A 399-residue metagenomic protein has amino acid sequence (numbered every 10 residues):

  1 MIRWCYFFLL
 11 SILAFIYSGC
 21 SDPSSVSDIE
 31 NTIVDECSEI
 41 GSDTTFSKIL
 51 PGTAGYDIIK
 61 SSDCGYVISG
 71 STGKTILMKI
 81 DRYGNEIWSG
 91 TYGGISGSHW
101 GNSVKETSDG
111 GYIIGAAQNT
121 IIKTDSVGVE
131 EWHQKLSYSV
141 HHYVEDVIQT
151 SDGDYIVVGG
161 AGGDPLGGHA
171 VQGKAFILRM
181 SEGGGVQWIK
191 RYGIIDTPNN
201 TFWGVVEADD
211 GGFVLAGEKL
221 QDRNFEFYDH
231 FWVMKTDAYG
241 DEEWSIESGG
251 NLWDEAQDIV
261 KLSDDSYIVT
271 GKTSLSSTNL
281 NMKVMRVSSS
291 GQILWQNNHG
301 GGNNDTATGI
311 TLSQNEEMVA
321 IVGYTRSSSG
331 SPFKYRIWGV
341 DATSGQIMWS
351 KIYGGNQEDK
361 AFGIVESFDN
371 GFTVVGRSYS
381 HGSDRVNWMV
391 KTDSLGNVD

Functional and structural regions predicted by a protein language model:
R3-L10: Sec-dependent signal peptide recognition, specifically the positively charged N-region followed immediately by
I16-G19: C-terminal motif of bacterial Sec signal peptides marking the signal peptidase cleavage site
S21-D399: A sequence-level/structural motif corresponding to short, flexible coil/turn segments enriched in small polar residues
